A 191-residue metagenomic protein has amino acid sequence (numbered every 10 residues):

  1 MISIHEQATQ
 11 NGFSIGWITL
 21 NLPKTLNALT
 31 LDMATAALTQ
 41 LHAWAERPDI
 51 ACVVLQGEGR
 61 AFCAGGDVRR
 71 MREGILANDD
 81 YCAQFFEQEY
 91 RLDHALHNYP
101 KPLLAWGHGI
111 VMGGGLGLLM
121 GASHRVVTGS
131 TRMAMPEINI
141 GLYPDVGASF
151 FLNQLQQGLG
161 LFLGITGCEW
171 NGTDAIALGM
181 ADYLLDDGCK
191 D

Functional and structural regions predicted by a protein language model:
M1-Q56, D80, H94: Conserved CoA-thioester-binding segment of acyl-CoA-metabolizing enzymes
L55, D67, L118-L119, D174-A175: Hydrophobic/aromatic residues within transmembrane alpha-helices of multi-pass small-molecule transporters
G57-R91, N139-G141: Glycine- (often His-adjacent) and acidic-residue-rich active-site loop that binds/positions the CoA thioester
L96-I140, F162, G167, G172: Glycine-rich beta-to-alpha active-site loop
S149-G158: Hydrophobic, secondary-structure "cap" segments at the distal end of domains
Y183-D191: C-terminal long alpha-helix characteristic of the crotonase
